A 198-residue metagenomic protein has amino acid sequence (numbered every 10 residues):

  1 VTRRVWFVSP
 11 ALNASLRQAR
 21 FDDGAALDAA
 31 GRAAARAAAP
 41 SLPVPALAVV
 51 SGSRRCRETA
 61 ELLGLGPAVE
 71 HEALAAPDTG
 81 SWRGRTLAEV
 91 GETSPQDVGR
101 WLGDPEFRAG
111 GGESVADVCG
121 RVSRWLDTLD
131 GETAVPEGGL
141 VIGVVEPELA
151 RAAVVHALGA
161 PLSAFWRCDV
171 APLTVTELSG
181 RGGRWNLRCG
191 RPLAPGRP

Functional and structural regions predicted by a protein language model:
V1-R4, P77-E89, E137-G139, V155-P198: Acidic, low-complexity terminal tails and accessory targeting/binding regions of phosphate-metabolizing enzymes
T2-G66, T93, G111: Active-site-proximal alpha-helix that buttresses catalytic centers in soluble enzyme cores
V5, A46, V135-E148: Generic beta-sheet signal
A26, L63-R124, S179, C189: Phosphate-handling substructures
R36-P40, C119, S123-A134: Generic structural signal for well-ordered alpha-helical scaffold segments
P43-A73, Q96-G99, S179-P198: Conserved histidine-centered catalytic loops in small-molecule metabolism enzymes
V50-S51, G120, V144-V145: Short beta-strand scaffold positions
P147-R151, R181: GST superfamily/GST-like fold recognition
